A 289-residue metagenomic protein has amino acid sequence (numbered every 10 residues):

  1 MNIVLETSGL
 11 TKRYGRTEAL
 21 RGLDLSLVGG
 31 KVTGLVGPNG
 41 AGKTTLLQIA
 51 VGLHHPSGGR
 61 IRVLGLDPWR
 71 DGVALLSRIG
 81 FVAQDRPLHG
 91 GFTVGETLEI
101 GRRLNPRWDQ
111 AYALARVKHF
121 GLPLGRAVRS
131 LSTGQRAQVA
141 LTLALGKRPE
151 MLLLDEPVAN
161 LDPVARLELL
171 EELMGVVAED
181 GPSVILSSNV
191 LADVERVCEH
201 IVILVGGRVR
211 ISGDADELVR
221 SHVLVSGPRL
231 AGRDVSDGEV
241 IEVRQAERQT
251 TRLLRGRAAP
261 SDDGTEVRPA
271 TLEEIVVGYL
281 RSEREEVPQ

Functional and structural regions predicted by a protein language model:
L5, L20-G22, L76: Conserved structural motif at the start of ABC-family nucleotide-binding domains
L27, G59-R70, L75: Conserved ABC transporter NBD signature motif
V36-P38: The feature captures the beta-strand-to-loop junction immediately N-terminal to the Walker
V51: Helix-to-loop junction immediately C-terminal to a conserved catalytic motif
V73, A83-V139: ABC-family P-loop ATPase nucleotide-binding domains
L152-E156, L161: Catalytic Walker B motif of ABC-type/P-loop ATPase nucleotide-binding domains
L167-L254: ABC transporter nucleotide-binding domain
